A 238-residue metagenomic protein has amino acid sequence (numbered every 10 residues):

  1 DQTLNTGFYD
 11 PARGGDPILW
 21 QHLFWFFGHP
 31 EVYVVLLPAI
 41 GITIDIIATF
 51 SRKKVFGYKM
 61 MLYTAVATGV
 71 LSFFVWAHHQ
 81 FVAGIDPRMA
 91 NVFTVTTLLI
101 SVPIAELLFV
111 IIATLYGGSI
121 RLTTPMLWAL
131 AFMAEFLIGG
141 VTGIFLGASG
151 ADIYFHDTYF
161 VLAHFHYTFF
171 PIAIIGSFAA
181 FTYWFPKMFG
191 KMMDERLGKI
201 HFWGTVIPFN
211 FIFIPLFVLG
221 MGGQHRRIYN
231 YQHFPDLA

Functional and structural regions predicted by a protein language model:
D1-A238: Membrane-embedded and interfacial regions of multi-pass energy-transducing membrane proteins
